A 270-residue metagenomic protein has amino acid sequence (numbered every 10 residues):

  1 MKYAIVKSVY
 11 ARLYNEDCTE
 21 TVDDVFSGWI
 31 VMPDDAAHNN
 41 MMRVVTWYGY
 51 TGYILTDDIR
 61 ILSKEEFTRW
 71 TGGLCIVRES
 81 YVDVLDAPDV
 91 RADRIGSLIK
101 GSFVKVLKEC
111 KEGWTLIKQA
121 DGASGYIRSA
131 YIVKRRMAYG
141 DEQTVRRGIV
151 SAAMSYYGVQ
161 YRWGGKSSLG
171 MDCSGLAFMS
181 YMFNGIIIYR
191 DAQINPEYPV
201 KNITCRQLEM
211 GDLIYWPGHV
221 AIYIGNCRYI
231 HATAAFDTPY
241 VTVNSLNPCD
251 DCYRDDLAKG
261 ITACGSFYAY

Functional and structural regions predicted by a protein language model:
M1-L13, W70-V84, M179-P196: Short, basic/aromatic beta-hairpin or loop at an interaction surface
M1-Y3, K7-R12, E20-D23, W29-M32 (+6 more regions): Boundary regions of SH3-family modules and the immediately adjacent low-complexity/disordered segments in eukaryotic
Y14-T21, D83-R94, P196-C205: Short alpha-helix capping/helix-loop boundary micro-motifs
G28, L98-V104, M210-G211: Loop/turn positions that initiate beta-strands
A138-G140, Y161-S167: Second-shell loop/turn segments in exported
A153, G165-N184: Active-site nucleophilic cysteine motif
I186-N247: ...with weaker cross-activation on analogous glycine-rich loops/strands in unrelated enzymes
C252-Y270: Low-complexity, Gly/Ser/Thr/Pro-rich intrinsically disordered linker/tail segments
